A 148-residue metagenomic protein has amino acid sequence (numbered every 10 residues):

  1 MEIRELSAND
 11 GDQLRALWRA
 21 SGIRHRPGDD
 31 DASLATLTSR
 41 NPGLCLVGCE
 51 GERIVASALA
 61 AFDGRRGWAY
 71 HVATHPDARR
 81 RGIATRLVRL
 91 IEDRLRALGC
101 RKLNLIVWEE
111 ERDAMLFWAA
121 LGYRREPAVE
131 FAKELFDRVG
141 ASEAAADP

Functional and structural regions predicted by a protein language model:
M1-L14: A short beta-loop-alpha structural element at the N-terminal edge of CoA-dependent acyl/N-acetyltransferase catalytic
G11, R15-T38: Conserved GNAT-fold acetyl-CoA-binding loop/helix
A35-V47, W68: A short helix-loop-beta-strand connector motif used in the catalytic cores of GNAT acetyltransferases and, in some
V47, R53-A61, W68-A73: Conserved beta-strand in the GNAT
A61-Y70, R79, R124-E126: A conserved beta-turn-beta hairpin within the catalytic core of GNAT-like acetyltransferases that forms part
T74, R80-D93, A120: Conserved acetyl-CoA-binding loop-helix of GNAT-fold acetyltransferases
L95-V107: Conserved GNAT acetyl-CoA-binding A-motif
L105-A114, A132, F136: Conserved beta-strand-loop-alpha-helix junction that forms the acyl-donor binding cleft
